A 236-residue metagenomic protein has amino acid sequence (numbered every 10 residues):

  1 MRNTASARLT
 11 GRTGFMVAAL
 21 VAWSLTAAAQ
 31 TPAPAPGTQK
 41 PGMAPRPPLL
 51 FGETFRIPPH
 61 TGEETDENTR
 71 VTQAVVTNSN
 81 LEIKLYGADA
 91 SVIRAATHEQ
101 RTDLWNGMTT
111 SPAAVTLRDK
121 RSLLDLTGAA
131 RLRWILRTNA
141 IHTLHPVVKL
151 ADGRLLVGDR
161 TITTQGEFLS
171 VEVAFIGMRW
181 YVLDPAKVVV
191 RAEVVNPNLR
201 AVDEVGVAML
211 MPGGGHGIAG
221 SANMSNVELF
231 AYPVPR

Functional and structural regions predicted by a protein language model:
M1, A29-Q30: Initiator methionine at the very start of the polypeptide chain
R2-A5, W23, G220, M224: Intrinsically disordered, low-complexity segments enriched in Ser/Pro/Gly/Ala and basic residues
R2-M16: Bacterial N-terminal signal peptides that target proteins for export
G14-S24: Bacterial N-terminal signal peptides
Q30-R236: Beta-rich carbohydrate-recognition modules and glycan-binding surfaces
